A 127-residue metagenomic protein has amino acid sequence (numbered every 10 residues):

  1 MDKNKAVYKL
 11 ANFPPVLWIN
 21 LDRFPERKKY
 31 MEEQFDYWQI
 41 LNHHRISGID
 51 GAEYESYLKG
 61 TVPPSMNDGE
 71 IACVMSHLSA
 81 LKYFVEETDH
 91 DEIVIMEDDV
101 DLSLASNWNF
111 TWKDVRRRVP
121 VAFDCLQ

Functional and structural regions predicted by a protein language model:
M1-M96, V100-Q127: An acidic/histidine-cluster motif and surrounding catalytic segment that typifies divalent-metal-assisted enzyme active
